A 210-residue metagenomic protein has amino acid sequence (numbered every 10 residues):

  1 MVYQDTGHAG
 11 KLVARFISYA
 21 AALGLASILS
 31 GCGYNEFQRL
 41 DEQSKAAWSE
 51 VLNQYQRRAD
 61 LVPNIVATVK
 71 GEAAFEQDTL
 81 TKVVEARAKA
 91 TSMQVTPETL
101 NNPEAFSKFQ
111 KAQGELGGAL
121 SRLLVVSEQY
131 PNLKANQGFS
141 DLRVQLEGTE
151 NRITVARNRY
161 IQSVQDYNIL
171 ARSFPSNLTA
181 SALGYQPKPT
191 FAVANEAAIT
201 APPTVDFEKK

Functional and structural regions predicted by a protein language model:
V2-K210: A helix-centric hydrophobic-segment signal that preferentially recognizes long, alpha-helical stretches used
